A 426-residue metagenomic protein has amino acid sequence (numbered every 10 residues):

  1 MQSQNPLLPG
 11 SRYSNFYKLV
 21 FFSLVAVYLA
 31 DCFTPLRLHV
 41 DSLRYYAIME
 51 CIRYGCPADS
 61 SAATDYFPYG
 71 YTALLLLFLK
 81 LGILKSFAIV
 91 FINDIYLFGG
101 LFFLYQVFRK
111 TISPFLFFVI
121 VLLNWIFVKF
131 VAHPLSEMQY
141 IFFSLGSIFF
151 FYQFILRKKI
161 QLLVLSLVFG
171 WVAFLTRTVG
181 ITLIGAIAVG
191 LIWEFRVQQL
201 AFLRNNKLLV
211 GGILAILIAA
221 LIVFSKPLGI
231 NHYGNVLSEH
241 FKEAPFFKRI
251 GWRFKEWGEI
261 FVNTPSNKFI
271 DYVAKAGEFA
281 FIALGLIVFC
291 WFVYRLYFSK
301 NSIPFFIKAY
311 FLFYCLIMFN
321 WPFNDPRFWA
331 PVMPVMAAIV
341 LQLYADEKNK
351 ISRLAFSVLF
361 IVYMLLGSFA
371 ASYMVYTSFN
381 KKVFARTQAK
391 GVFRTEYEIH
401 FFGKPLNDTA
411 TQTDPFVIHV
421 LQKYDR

Functional and structural regions predicted by a protein language model:
Q2-Q4, F150-L156, G170, L183-A215 (+2 more regions): Perimembrane helix-loop-helix junctions
Y13-K18, L104-W125, F142, Q161 (+1 more regions): Transmembrane-helix signature of polytopic, membrane-embedded enzymes that assemble or transfer cell-envelope glycans
T34, R44, G180, N205-I287 (+1 more regions): Membrane-lumen/periplasm interface segments of specific transmembrane helices in polyprenyl phosphate-linked
H39-V40, A132-Y140, D325-P326: Short acidic/glycine- and proline-prone juxtamembrane loop motifs at membrane-interface regions of multi-pass membrane
D65, Y69, A73, L81-G99 (+2 more regions): Loop-to-helix entry region of an early transmembrane alpha helix in multi-pass inner-membrane enzymes
G99-Y105, P265-N301, C315: Hydrophobic, aromatic-rich transmembrane alpha-helices and their immediate juxtamembrane boundary segments
F117-F118, L162-T178, G185-A188, Y314-L316: Membrane-interface alpha helices of multi-pass inner-membrane proteins
S357-R426: Membrane-embedded, lumen/periplasm-facing catalytic core of multi-pass transferases that use lipid-linked donors
